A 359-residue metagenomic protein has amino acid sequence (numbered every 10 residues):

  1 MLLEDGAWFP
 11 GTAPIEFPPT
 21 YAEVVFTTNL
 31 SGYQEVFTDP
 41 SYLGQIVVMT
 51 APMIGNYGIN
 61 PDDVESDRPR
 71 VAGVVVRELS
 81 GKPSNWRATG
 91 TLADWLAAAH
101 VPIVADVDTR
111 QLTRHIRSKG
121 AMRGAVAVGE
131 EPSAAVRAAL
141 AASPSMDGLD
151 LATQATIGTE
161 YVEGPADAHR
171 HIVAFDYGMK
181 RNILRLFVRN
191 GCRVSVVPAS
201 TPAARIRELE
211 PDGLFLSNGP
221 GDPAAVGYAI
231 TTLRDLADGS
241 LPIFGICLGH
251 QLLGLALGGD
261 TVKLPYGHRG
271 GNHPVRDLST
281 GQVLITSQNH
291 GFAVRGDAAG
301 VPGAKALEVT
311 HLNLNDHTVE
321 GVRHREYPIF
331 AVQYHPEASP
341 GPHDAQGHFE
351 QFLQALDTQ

Functional and structural regions predicted by a protein language model:
M1-S200, A204, E208-L209, P223 (+2 more regions): RNA-binding accessory domains that recognize and position tRNA/RNA substrates
A13-P14, P52, N289, H324 (+1 more regions): Residue-level structural signal for beta-strand termini and adjacent loop
P102, H171, P242-F244, D260 (+1 more regions): Proline-centered loop/turn at the N-terminus of a beta-strand
H169-V173, R193, P242, I285 (+1 more regions): Residues that mark the start of a beta-strand
H171-D176, T286-S287, F330-Y334: Active-site-proximal beta-strand elements of phosphoester/diester hydrolases
E208, G213, S217-G296, G341-L356: Cysteine-nucleophile active-site neighborhood
Q282-Y327: Catalytic beta-strand/loop cores that center a nucleophilic Ser/Cys/Thr and support acyl-enzyme chemistry
G321-T358: A glycine-centered loop/beta-turn motif at secondary-structure junctions
